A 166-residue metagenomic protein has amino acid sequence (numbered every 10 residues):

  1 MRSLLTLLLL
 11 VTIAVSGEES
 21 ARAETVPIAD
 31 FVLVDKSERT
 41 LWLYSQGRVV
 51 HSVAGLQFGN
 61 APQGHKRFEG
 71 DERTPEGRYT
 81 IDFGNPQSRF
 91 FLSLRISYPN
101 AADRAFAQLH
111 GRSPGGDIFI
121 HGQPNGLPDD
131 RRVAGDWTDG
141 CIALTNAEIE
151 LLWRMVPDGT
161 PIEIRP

Functional and structural regions predicted by a protein language model:
M1-S3: Positively charged n-region of N-terminal signal peptides that target proteins for export
L5-A14: Bacterial N-terminal signal peptides
S16-A23: Boundary at the C-terminal end of the N-terminal hydrophobic targeting segment
A23-P62: A structural motif detector for short, solvent-exposed N-terminal "entry" segments of globular domains
V26-P27, R73, R78-Y79, F83-P166: Exported/periplasmic cell-wall-interacting domains
W42-Y44, Q63-R67, R89-L92, P128-D129: Short, solvent-exposed loop/turn elements at domain surfaces
H51-T80: Electropositive
